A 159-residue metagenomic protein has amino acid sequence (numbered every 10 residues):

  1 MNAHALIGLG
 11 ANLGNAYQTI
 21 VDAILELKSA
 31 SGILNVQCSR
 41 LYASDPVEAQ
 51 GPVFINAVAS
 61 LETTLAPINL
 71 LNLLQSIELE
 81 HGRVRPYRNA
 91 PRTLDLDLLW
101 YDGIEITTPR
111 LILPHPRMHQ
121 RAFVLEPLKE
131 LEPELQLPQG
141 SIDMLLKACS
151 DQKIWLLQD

Functional and structural regions predicted by a protein language model:
N2-I7: Extreme N-terminal starter segment of soluble prokaryotic enzymes
G8, S60-E62, Y101: Short hydrophobic/aromatic beta-strand micro-patches that form the beta-sheet surface supporting nucleotide- or nucleic
N15-Y17: Short N-terminal binding/cap micro-motifs at the start of the first secondary-structure element
T19, A23, L70-L73: Hydrophobic side chains in well-ordered alpha-helices
D22-A66: Short, surface-exposed acidic-centric catalytic microdomains
S44-I55, L65-L71, S76-D159: Flexible, gly/pro- and Lys/Arg-enriched active-site loops
